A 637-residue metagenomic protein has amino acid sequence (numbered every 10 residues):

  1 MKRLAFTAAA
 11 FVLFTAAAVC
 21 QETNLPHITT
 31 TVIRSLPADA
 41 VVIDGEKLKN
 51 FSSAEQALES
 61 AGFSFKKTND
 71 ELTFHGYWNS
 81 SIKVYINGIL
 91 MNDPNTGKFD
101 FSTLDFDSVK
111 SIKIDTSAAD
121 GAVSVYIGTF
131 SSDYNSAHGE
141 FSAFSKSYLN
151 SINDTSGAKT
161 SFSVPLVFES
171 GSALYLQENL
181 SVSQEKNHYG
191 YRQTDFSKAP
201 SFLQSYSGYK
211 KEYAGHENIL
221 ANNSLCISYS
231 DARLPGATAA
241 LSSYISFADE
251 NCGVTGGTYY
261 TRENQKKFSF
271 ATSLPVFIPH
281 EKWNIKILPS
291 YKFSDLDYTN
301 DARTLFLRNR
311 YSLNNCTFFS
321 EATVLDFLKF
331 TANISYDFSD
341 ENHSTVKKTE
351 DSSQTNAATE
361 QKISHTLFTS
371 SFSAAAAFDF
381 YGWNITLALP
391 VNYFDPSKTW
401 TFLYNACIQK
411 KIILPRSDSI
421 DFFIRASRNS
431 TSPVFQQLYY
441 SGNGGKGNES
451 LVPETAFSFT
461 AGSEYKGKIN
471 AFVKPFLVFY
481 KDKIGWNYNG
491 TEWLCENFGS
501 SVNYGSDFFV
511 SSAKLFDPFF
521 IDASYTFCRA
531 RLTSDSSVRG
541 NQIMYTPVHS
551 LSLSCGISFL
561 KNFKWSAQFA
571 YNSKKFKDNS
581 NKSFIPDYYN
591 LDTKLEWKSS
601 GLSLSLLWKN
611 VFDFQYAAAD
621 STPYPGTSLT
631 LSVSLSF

Functional and structural regions predicted by a protein language model:
C20-K47, N79: Short, acidic, small-residue-rich periplasmic hinge/interaction motif at the N-terminus of Gram-negative outer-membrane
T29-I33, F51-A57, L72-T73, D100-S102 (+2 more regions): N-terminal periplasmic accessory domains that precede and gate Gram-negative outer-membrane beta-barrel machines
E55-I89, Y126: Extracytoplasmic beta-strand/coil segments of soluble accessory domains associated with Gram-negative outer-membrane
I89-S117: Short acidic/polar hinge/loop motifs at secondary-structure boundaries that mediate gating or recognition
G139-R262: Periplasmic-side early beta-strands and strand-to-turn transitions of outer-membrane beta-barrels
S170-G171, E217-I219, I227-D231, I420-R425 (+3 more regions): Conserved C-terminal beta-signal and adjacent last beta-strands/turns of outer-membrane beta-barrel proteins
Q265-S269, N309, L414-P415, D421 (+5 more regions): Outer-membrane beta-barrel signature, preferentially recognizing the C-terminal barrel domain of Gram-negative
F330, F378-I385, P475-F479, E496-N579 (+1 more regions): Gram-negative outer-membrane beta-barrel transporters
